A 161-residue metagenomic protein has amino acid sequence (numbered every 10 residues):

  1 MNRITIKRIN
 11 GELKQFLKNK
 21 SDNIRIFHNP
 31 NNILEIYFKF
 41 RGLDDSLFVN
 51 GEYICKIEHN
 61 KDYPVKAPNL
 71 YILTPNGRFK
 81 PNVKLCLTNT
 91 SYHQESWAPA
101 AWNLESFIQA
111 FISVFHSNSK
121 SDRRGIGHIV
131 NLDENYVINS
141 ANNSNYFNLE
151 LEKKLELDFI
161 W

Functional and structural regions predicted by a protein language model:
M1-N76, K80-L85, W97-P99: Strand-helix-loop interaction patch of compact alpha/beta domains
R3-I4, N69-W161: Domain-scale recognition of soluble eukaryotic interaction modules
